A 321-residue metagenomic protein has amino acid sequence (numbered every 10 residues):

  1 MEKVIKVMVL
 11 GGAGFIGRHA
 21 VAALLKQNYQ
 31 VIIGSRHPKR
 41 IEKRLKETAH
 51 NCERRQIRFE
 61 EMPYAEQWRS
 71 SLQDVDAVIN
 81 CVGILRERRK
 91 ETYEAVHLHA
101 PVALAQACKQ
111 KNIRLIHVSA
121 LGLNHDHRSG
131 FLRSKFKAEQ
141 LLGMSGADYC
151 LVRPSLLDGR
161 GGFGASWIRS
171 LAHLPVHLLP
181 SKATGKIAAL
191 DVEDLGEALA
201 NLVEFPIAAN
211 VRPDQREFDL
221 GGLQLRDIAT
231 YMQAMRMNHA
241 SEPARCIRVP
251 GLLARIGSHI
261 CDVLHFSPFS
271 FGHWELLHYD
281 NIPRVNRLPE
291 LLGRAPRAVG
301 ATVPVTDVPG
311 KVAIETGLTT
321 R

Functional and structural regions predicted by a protein language model:
I5-Q27: N-terminal Rossmann NAD(P)H-binding glycine-rich loop of SDR-like oxidoreductase domains
L10, G34, C81-V82, L115-A120 (+1 more regions): SDR active-site strand-loop-helix element
A20, H127-H239: Oxidoreductase cofactor-interface core, primarily capturing Rossmann-like NAD(P)-dependent enzymes
G34-P38, E61-Y64: N-terminal Rossmann-fold cofactor-binding loop
T48-A103, A107-K109, L121-H125: NAD(P)H-binding glycine-rich loop region in Rossmannoid oxidoreductase-like domains and their noncatalytic homologs
E94-P101, I116, K135, A188: Short alpha-helix in the Rossmann-fold core of NAD(P)-dependent oxidoreductases
M235-I282: Terminal hydrophobic/aromatic helix or amphipathic segment near a protein terminus
D280-R321: Amphipathic terminal alpha-helices
